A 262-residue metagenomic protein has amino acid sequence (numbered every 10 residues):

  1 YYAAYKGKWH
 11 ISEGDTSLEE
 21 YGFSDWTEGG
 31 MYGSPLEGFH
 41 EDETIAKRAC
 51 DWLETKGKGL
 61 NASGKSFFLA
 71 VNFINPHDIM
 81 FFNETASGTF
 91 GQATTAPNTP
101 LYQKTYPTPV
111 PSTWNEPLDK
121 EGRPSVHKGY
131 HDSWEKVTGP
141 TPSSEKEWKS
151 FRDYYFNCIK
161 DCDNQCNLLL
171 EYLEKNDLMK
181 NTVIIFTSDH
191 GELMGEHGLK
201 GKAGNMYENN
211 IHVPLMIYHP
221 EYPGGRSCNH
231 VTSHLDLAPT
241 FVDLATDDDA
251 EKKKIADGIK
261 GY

Functional and structural regions predicted by a protein language model:
Y1-L69, I74, D78-T95: Catalytic-site neighborhoods of secreted/periplasmic enzymes that process anionic sulfate/phosphate groups
I45, C162-Q165, L237: Stable alpha-helical elements in mature extracytoplasmic
I45, V183-F186, S233, K260: Short, conserved alpha-helical segments within structured domains
R48, H212, D236-L244: Generic recognition of well-ordered alpha-helical segments
D51-E54, E171, V242-D243: Short glycine/serine- and small hydrophobic-enriched flexible loop segments
G59-K65, F73-N181, I185-V231, L244-T246 (+1 more regions): Active-site-proximal cap/lid insertion segments
K252-Y262: Short, intrinsically disordered, charge-balanced linker/junction segments flanking boundaries in proteins
